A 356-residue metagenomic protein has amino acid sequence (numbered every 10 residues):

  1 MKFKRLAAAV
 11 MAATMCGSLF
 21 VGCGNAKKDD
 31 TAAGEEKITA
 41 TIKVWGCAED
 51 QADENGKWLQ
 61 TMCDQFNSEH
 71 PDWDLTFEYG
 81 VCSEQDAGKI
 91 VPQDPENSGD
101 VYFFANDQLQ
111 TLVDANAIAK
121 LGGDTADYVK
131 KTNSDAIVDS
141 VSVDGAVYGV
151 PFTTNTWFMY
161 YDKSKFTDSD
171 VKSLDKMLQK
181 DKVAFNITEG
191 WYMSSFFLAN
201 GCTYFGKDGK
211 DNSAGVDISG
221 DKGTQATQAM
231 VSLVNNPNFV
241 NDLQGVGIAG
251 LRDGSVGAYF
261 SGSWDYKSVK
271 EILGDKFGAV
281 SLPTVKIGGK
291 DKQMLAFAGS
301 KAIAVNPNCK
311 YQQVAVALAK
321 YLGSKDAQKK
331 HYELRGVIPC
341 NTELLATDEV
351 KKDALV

Functional and structural regions predicted by a protein language model:
R5-V10, V21-Q108, K286-G289: Conserved N-terminal structural module of periplasmic/extracytoplasmic solute-binding proteins
D86-S98, D114-A115, G245-Y259, S268: Short helices/loops that flank or line small-molecule/ion binding pockets
D100-F103, G257-G262, G278: Paired acidic/hydrophobic, glycine-rich loop segments that form the ligand-binding mouth/hinge of periplasmic-binding
N106-F158, S169, Q179, G278-L282 (+2 more regions): Hinge/lid segment of periplasmic solute-binding proteins
Y148-F152, W157, D175-G215, V256: Extracytoplasmic/periplasmic solute-binding protein
N212-L243: Glycine-centered hinge/linker elements that transmit conformational signals in sensory and ligand-binding systems
E271-R335: Extracytoplasmic/periplasmic substrate-recognition and gating elements
Y332-V356: Long, aromatic- and glycine/proline-rich binding clefts that accommodate carbohydrate-like moieties
